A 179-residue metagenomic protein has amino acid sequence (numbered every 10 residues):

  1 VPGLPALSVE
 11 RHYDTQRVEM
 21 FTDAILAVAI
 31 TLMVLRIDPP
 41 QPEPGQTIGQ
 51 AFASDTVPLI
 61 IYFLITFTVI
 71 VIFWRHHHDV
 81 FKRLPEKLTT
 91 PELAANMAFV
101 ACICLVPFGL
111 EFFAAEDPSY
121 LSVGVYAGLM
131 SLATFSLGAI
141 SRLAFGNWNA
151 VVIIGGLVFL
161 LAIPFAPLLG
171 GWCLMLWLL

Functional and structural regions predicted by a protein language model:
V1-L179: Multi-pass alpha-helical transmembrane bundle typical of ion/small-solute transporters and intramembrane aspartyl
